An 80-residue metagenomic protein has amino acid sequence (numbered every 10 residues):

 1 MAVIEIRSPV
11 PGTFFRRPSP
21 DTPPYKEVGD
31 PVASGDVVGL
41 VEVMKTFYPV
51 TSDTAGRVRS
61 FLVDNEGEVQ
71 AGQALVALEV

Functional and structural regions predicted by a protein language model:
M1-V41, P49, D53-A55, F61: Acidic, low-complexity mobile loops and tails
K45: Short glycine/proline-centered loop/turn elements that form peptide/ligand docking sites
S60-V80: C-terminal structural segments of small proteins and small subunits
